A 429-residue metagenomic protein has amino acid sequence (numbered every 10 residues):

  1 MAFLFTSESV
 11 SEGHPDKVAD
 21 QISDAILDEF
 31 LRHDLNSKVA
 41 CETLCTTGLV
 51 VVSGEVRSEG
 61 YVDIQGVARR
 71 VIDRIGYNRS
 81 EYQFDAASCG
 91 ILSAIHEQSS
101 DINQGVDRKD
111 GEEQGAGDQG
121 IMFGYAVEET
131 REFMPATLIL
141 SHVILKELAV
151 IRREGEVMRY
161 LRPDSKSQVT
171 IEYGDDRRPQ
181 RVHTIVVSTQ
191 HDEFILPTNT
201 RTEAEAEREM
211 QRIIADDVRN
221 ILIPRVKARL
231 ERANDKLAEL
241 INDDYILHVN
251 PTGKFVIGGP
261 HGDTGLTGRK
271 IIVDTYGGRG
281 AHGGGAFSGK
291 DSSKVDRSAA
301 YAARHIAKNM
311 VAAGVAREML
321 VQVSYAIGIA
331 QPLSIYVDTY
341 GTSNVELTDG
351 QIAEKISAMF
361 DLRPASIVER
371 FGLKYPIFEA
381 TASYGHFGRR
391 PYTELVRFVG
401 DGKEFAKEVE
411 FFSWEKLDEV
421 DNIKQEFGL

Functional and structural regions predicted by a protein language model:
M1-A40, G155, V420, E426-L429: N-terminal, positively charged regions that mediate nucleic acid binding
T6, G66, G76-I257, G388 (+2 more regions): Glycine-rich, mobile lid/loop segments that gate access to catalytic sites or pores
E8-V10, H14-A19, Q114-R131, V256-A281 (+2 more regions): Conserved phosphate/anionic-ligand binding catalytic regions in large, soluble enzymes, centered on
E12-L31, A126-A149, K290-G314: Alpha-helical support elements that line or immediately flank enzyme active sites and cofactor-binding pockets
S37-C41, S165-I171, Y245-V249, V315-A326: A short glycine-rich, hydrophobically flanked beta-strand micro-motif that places a catalytic Asp/Glu for divalent metal
A40-S58, I327-Q331: Short, charge-patterned binding micro-sites
T46, A316-E318, Y325-L429: Internal helix-turn-beta structural module
R269-I271, Y276-L320, Q331-D338: C-terminal catalytic subdomain
